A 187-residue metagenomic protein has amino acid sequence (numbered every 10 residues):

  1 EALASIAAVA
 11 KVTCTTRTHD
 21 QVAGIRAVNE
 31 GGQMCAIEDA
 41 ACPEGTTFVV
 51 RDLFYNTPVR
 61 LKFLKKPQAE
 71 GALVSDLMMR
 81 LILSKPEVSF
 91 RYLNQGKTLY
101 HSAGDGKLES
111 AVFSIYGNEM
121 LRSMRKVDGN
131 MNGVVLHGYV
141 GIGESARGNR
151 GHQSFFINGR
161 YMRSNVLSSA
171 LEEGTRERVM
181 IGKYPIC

Functional and structural regions predicted by a protein language model:
E1-C187: N-terminal phosphate-binding caps/lids of nucleotide- and nucleic-acid-binding domains
